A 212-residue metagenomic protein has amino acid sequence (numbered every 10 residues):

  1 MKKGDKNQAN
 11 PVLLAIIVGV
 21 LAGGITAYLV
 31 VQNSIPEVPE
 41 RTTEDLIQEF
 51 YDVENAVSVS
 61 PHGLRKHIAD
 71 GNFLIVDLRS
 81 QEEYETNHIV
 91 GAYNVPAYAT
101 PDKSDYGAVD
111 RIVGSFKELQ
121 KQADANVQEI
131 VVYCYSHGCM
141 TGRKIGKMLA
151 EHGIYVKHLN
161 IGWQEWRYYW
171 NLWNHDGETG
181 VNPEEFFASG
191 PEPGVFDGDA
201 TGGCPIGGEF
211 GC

Functional and structural regions predicted by a protein language model:
K2-T86, D176-C212: Flexible, polar/low-complexity N-terminal or interdomain linker segments that lie immediately upstream of folded
I68, E82, H88, C134 (+1 more regions): Sec/Tat-exported extracytoplasmic proteins
L74, L78-G107, R111-G114, K121-V132: Mid-length scaffold segments of soluble, non-membrane domains
Y93-N94, N174-G177: Short, hinge-like loop/turn segments at secondary-structure boundaries
P101-S104, K144, E209-C212: Extracellular/mature segments of secreted proteins
A108-D110, N171-H175: Short low-complexity, flexible loop/linker segments enriched in glycine and/or proline with clustered acidic
R111-R167: Catalytic cysteine-centered active loop of the rhodanese-like fold, especially the PTP/DSP P-loop
